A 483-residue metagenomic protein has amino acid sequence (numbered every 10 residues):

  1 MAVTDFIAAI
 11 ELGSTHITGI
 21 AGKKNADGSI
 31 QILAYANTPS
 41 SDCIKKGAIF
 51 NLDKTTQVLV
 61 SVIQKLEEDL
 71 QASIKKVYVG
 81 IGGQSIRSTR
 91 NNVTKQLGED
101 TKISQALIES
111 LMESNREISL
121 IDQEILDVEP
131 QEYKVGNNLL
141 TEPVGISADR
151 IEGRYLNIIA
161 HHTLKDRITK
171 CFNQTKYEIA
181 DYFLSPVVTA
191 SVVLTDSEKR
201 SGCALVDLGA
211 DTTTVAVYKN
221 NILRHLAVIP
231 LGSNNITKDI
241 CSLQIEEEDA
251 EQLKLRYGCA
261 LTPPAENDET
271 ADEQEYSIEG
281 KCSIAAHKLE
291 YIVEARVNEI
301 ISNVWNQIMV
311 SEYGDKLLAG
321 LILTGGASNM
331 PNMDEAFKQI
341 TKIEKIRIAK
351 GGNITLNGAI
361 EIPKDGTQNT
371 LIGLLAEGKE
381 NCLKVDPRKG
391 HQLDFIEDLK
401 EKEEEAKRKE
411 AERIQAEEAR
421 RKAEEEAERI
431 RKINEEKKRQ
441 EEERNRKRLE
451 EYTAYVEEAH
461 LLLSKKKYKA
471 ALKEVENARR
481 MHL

Functional and structural regions predicted by a protein language model:
M1-H16, I20-C203, E246, G258-P263 (+4 more regions): Nucleotide/phosphate-binding catalytic cleft detector across ATP-hydrolyzing and phosphate-transferring enzymes
A9-I10, G19, V79, F172 (+5 more regions): Residue-level signature of catalytic and energy-coupling elements of molecular machines, predominantly ATP/GTP-dependent
I10-H16, I81-G82, L205-T212, Y218-N221 (+2 more regions): A short acidic Gly-Thr/Ser loop motif
E68-D69, G83-Q84, L126, N157 (+8 more regions): Phosphate-binding glycine-rich/basic clefts of nucleotide- and phosphate-handling proteins, predominantly
A72-G83, S311-G326: Short glycine-rich phosphate-binding loop at a beta-alpha junction
C259-L261, K316-I340: Glycine-rich phosphate-binding loops at beta-strand->alpha-helix junctions
A349-D398: Glycine-rich phosphate-binding/hydrolytic loop that grips phosphoryl groups
